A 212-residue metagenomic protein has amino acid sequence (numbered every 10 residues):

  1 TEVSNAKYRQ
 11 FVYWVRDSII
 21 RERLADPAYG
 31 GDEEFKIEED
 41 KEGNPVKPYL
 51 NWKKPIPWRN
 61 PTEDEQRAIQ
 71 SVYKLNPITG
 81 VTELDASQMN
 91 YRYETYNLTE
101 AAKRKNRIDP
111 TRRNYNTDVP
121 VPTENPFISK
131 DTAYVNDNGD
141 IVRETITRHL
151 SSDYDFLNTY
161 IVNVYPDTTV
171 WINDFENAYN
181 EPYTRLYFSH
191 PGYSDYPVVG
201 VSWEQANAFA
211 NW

Functional and structural regions predicted by a protein language model:
T1-W212: Extended beta-strand/loop cores of jelly-roll/beta-sandwich
